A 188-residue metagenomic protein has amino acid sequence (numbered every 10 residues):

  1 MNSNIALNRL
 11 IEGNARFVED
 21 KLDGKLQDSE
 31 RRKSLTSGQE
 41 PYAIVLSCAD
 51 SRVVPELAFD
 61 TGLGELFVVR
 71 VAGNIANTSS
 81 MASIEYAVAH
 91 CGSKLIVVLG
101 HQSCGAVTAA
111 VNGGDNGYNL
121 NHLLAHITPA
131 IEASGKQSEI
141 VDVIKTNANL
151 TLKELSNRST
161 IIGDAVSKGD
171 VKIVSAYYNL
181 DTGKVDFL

Functional and structural regions predicted by a protein language model:
M1-E40, G64, N74-C91, T108-L188: Divalent-metal-activated hydrolytic enzyme cores
L46-C48, R70, V97-H101, V174-N179: Short beta-strand segments
A49-S83: Active-site cofactor/substrate anionic-group-binding motifs, chiefly glycine- and Lys/Arg-rich phosphate-binding loops
D50-R52, Q102-A106: Gly/Ser/Thr-rich loops at beta-strand to alpha-helix junctions that form or flank small-molecule/cofactor-binding
K94: Short acidic/polar active-site loop segments enriched in Thr and Asp
